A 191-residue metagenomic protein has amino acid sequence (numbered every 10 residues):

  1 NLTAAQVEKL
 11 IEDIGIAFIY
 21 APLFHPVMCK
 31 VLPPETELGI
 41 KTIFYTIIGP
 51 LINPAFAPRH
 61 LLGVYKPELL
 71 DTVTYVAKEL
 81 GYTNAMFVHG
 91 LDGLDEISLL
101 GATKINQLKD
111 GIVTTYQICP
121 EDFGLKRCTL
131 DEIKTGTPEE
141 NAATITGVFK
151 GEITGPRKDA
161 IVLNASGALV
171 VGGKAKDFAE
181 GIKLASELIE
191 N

Functional and structural regions predicted by a protein language model:
N1-L10: A glycine-rich helix N-cap at a beta->alpha junction
K9-N191: Glycine-rich anion-binding loops and their surrounding alpha/beta cores
